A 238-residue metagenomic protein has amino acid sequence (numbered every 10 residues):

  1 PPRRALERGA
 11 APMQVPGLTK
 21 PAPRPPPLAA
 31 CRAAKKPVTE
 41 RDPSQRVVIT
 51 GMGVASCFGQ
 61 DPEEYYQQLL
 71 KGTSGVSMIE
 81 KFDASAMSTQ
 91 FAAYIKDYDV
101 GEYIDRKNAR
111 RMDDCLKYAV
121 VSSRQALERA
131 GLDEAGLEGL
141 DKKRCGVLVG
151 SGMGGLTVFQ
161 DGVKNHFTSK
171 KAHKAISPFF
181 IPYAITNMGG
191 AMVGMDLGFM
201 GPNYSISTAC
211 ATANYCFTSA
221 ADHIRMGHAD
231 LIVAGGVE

Functional and structural regions predicted by a protein language model:
P1-G201, D222-R225: Conserved "HGTGT" condensation-loop signature of ketosynthase/thiolase-family condensing enzymes that catalyze
E80, D230-E238: Acyl-CoA/ACP chain-elongation machinery
P202-T208: Short loop-beta-helix segment that forms the pyridoxal 5′-phosphate
T208-C210, G236: Short, structured patches in soluble enzyme cores that scaffold and shape functional sites
A213: Short conserved active-site loop signatures built around small residues
C216: Active-site histidine-anchored catalytic micro-motif
S219: Internal active-site segments that recognize and position negatively charged phosphoryl groups and nucleotide moieties
